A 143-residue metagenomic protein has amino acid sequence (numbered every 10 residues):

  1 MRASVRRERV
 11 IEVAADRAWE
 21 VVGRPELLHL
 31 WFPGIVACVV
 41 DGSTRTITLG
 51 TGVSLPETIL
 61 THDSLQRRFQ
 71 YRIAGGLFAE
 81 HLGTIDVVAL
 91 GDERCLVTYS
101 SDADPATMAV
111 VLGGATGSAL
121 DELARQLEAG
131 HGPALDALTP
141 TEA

Functional and structural regions predicted by a protein language model:
M1-V39, T141-A143: Hydrophobic ligand-binding cavity/cleft-lining segments
E8-E12, T48, T58, D86: Generic structural detector for well-ordered beta-strands
R9, G34-A37, G52, I85-G91 (+1 more regions): Hydrophobic, well-ordered secondary-structure segments that either form specific early membrane-associated helices used
E12-A15, D63, L90-D92: Short loop segments at secondary-structure junctions
G23, R125-A129: Residues at helix-coil transition
L27-L77, L82, L96-T98, A129-D136 (+1 more regions): Glycine-rich portal/gate segments that line the openings of hydrophobic small-molecule binding cavities
A74-Q126, A134-L138: Beta-strand/loop substructures that line and gate deep hydrophobic ligand-binding cavities in soluble
